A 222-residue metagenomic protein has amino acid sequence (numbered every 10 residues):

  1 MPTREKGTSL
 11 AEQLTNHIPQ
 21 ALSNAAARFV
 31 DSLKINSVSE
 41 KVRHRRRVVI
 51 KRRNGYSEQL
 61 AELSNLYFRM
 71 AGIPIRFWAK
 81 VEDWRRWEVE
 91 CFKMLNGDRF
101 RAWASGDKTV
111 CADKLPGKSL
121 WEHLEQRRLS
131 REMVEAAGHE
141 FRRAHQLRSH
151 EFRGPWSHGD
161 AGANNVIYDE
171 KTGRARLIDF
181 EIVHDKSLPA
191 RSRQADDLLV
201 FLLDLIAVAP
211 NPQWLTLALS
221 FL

Functional and structural regions predicted by a protein language model:
M1-K34: Juxta-kinase regulatory segment immediately upstream of eukaryotic protein kinase catalytic domains
I35-D83: ATP-binding glycine-rich loop module of kinase domains
E40-R45, D113-K114, D169-E170: Active-site beta-strand termini and strand-to-loop segments that position acidic
V48, V110, R174-R176, D197: Protein kinase-like catalytic core scaffold
G55-I75, M94-G97, T109-V134, I182-D185: A glycine-centered beta->alpha junction motif in the catalytic cores of kinase/phosphotransferase enzymes
R86-R99, W121-N164, Y168, L198: Conserved kinase catalytic-core helix
N165-L177: Conserved protein kinase catalytic/activation segment
R176, F180-L222: C-lobe/activation-segment region of protein kinase-like
